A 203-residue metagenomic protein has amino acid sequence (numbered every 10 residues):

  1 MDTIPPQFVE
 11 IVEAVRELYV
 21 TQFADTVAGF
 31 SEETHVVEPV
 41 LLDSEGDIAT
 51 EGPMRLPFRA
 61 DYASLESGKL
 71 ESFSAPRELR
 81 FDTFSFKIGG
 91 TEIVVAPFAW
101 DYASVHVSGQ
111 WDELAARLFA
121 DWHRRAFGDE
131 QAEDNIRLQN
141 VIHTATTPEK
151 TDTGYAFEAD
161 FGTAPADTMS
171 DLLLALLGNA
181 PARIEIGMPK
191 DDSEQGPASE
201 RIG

Functional and structural regions predicted by a protein language model:
M1-G203: Structured alpha/beta or helical-core interaction and ligand-binding surfaces enriched in interleaved
